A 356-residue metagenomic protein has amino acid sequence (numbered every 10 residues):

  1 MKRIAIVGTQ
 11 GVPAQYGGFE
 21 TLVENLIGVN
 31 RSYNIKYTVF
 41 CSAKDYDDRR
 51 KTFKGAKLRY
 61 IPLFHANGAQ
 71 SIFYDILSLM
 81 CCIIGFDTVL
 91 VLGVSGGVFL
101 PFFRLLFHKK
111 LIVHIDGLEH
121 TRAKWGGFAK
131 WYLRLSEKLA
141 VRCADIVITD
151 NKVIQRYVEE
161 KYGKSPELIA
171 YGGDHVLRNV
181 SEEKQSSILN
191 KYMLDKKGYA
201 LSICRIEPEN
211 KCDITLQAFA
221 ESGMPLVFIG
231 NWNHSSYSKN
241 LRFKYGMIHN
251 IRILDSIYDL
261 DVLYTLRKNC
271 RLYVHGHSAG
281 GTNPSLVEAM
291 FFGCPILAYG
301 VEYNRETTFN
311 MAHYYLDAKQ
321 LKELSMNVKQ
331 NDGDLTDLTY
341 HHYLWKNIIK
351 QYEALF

Functional and structural regions predicted by a protein language model:
K2, T9-Q15, V29-A66, V153-K161 (+2 more regions): N-terminal strand-loop element at the rim of the active site of nucleotide-sugar-dependent glycosyltransferases
A5-V7, L189-N210, L216-V227: Conserved donor-binding/catalytic core segment of Leloir-type glycosyltransferases
S71-D116, G281: An aromatic- and histidine-rich active-site surface loop
I83, K130-V147: Membrane-proximal helix-turn-helix segments that form the acceptor-binding/catalytic region of lipid-linked
G173-G198: Acidic anion/phosphate-binding donor-loop and adjacent secondary structure in glycosyltransferase catalytic cores
G230, K239-L260: Nucleotide-activated donor-binding/catalytic signature segment of Leloir-type glycosyltransferases, i.e., the conserved
T265-G281, C294: Acidic donor-binding loop of glycosyltransferase active sites
K319, Q330-F356: A charged, aromatic-enriched C-terminal amphipathic alpha-helix characteristic of glycosyltransferases across folds
